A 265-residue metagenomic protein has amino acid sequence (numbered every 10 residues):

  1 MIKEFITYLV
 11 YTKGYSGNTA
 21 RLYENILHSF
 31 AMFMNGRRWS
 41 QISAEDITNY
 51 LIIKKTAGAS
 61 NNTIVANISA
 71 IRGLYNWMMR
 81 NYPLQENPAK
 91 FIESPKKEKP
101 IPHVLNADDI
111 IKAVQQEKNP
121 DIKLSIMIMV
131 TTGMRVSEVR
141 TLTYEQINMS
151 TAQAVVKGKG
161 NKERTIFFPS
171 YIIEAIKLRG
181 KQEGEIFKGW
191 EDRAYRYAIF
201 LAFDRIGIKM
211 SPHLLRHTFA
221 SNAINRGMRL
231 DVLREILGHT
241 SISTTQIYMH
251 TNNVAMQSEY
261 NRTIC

Functional and structural regions predicted by a protein language model:
K3-N18, E24-P100, Q182: N-terminal core-binding DNA-recognition domain of tyrosine recombinases/integrases
Y50, P169-K209: Active-site/catalytic core of tyrosine-dependent DNA strand-transfer enzymes
I71, S125-I126, G133, S137-L142 (+1 more regions): Alpha-helix N-cap/helix-start motif at helix boundaries, enriched for small hydrophobics
L84, K99, A107-V136, K162: Basic, Lys/Arg- and aromatic-enriched nucleic-acid-binding interface segment
V104, G160, L237, I242-R262: Catalytic-site neighborhood detector that most strongly recognizes the C-terminal catalytic loop/helix of tyrosine
M127, T131, R216-T240, I247: C-terminal catalytic core of tyrosine-transesterase DNA break-rejoin enzymes
T132, T141-A175: Conserved tyrosine-mediated DNA breakage-rejoining catalytic core shared by Y-recombinases
I166-Y171, K177, H250-C265: DNA/chromatin major-groove-contacting recognition/catalytic segments
